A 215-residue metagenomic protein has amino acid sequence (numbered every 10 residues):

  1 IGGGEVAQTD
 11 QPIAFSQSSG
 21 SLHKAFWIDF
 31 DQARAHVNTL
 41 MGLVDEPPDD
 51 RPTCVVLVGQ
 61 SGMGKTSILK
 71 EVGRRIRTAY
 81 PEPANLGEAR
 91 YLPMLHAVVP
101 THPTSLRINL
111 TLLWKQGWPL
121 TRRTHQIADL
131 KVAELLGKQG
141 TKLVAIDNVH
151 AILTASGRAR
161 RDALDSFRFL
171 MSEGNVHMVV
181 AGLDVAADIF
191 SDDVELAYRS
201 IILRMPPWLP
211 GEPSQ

Functional and structural regions predicted by a protein language model:
I1-T53: A short, basic N-terminal segment
D10-A14, V37, A89-Y91, T104-T111 (+1 more regions): Mid-core helix/loop region of P-loop NTP-binding domains shared across ATPases and GTPases
D49-E71: Walker A/P-loop nucleotide-binding motif
R74-L86, W118-P119: Post-Walker A helix-loop "phosphate-sensing" segment adjacent to the P-loop in P-loop NTPases
Y80-P100: Conserved catalytic segments around the Walker B and adjacent sensor/switch elements of P-loop NTPase domains
F169-D192: Sensor-1/coupling segment of RecA-like P-loop NTPase cores
S191-P207: A short helix-turn-beta junction within AAA+ P-loop NTPase domains corresponding to the substrate/partner-engaging
P206-Q215: Conserved small helical "lid"/interfacial subdomain of P-loop NTPases
